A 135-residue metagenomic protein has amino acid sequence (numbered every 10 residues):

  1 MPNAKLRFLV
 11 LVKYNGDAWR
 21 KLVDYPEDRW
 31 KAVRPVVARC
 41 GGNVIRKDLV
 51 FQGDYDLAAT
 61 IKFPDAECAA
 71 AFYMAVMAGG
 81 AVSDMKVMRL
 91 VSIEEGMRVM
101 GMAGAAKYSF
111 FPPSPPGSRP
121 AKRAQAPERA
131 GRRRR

Functional and structural regions predicted by a protein language model:
M1-R39, N43-I45, L49-D54, I93-R135: Short S/T/G/P-rich N-terminal loop/turn motif that feeds into the first structured element of a domain
K13, A58-K62: Short hydrophobic/aromatic beta-strand micro-patches that form the beta-sheet surface supporting nucleotide- or nucleic
W19, T60, C68, M77-A78 (+1 more regions): Short linear sequence elements within intrinsically disordered, low-complexity coil regions
K62-E95: An amphipathic, aromatic/His-enriched active-site/gating alpha helix that lines ligand/cofactor pockets
